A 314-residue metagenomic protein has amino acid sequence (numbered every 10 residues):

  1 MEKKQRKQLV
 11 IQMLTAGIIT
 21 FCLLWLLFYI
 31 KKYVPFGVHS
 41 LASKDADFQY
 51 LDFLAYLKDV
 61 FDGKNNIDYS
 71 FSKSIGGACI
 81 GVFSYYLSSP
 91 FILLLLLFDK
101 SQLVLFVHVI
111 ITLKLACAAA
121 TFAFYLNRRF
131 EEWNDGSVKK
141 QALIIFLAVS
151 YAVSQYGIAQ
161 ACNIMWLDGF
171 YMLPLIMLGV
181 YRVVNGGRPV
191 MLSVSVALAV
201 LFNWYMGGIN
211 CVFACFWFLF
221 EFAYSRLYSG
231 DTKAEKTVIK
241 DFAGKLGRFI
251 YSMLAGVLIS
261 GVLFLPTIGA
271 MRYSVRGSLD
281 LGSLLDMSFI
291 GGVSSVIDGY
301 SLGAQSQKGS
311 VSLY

Functional and structural regions predicted by a protein language model:
M1-R6, W133-S137, S225-K245: Membrane-interfacial, low-structure loops and terminal tails that flank and connect transmembrane helices in multi-pass
M1-Y33, K240, G244-F249, M253: Start-transfer (signal-anchor) and selected internal transmembrane alpha helices of multi-pass inner/ER membrane
F21, T112-Y125, K139-Y224, K245-I268 (+1 more regions): Membrane-embedded helix bundles of polyisoprenyl
Y29-F130, N134-P174, L198, F202-Y205 (+1 more regions): Active-site lumenal/periplasmic loops and adjacent helix-entry segments of GT-C-fold, multi-pass membrane
Y33-G37, K100, E131-E132, G186 (+5 more regions): Transmembrane helix-loop junctions in multipass membrane proteins, especially transporters and channels
K44-F61, P90, K245-L246, M253-Y314: Periplasmic/ER-lumenal interhelical loops and adjacent helix-loop junctions in multi-pass membrane proteins
A46, V82, S101, P189-V190 (+2 more regions): Juxtamembrane loop-helix boundary motifs flanking transmembrane segments in multi-pass membrane proteins
L96-K100, E132, R182-G186, S295-S306: Conserved helix-loop functional segments at active or binding sites
